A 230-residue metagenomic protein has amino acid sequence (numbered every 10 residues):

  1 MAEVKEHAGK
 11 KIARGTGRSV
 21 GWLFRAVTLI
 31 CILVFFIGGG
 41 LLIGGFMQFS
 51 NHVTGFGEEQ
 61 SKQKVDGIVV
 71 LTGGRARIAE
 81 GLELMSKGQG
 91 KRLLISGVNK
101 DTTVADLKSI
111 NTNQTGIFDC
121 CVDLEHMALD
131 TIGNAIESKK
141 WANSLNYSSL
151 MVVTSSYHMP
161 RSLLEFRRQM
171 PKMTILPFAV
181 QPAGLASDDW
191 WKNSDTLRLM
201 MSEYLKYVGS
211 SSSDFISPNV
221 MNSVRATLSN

Functional and structural regions predicted by a protein language model:
M1-K10: N-terminal intrinsically disordered, acidic low-complexity segments at the extreme N-terminus
A2-E3, G40-S194: A structural signal for short, hydrophobic/glycine-enriched beta-strand patches
I12-E58: N-terminal type II signal-anchor transmembrane helix that functions as the membrane-insertion/stop-transfer segment
G17, N51, A186, L199-S202: Alpha-helical structural elements
V65, S217-N230: Short linear elements at protein peripheries
N193, L197-S223: A transmembrane-helix-recognition feature enriched in membrane-embedded lipid enzymes and envelope glyco-/phospholipid
